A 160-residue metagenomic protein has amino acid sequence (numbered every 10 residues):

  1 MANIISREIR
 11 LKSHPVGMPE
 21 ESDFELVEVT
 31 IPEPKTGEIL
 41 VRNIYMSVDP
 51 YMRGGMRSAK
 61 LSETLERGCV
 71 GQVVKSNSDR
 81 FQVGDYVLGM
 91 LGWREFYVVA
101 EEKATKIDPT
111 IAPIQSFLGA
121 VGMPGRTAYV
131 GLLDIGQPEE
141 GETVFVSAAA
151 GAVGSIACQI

Functional and structural regions predicted by a protein language model:
A2-I9: Short structural boundary motif marking the start of a folded domain
P15-E21, P50-Y51: Short N-terminal binding/cap micro-motifs at the start of the first secondary-structure element
M18-T30: Short glycine/threonine/proline-enriched tight-turn/helix- or strand-capping micro-motif at secondary-structure
T30-V48, M52-W93: Glycine-rich beta-strand-centered segment in the early N-terminal region that forms part of a ligand/cofactor-binding
R67-V70, V83-A148: NAD(P)H dinucleotide-binding glycine-rich loop of Rossmann-like/cofactor-binding domains, especially the beta1-alpha1
G154-S155: N-terminal Rossmann-fold NAD(P) dinucleotide-binding loop
I160: Hydrophobic/aromatic ligand-binding patch that stacks against planar heteroaromatic rings of cofactors or nucleotides
